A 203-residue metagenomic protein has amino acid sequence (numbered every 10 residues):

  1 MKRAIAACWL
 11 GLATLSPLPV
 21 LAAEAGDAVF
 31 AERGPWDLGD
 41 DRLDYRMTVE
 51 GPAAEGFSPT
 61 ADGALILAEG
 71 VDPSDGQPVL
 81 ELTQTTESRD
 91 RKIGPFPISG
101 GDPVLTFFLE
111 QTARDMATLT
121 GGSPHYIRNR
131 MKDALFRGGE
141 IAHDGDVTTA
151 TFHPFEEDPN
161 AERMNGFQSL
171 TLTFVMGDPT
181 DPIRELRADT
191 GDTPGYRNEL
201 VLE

Functional and structural regions predicted by a protein language model:
M1-A4: Positively charged n-region of N-terminal signal peptides that target proteins for export
A7-P17: Bacterial N-terminal signal peptides
L18-A22: Sec/Tat signal peptide C-region and signal peptidase I cleavage site
A23-F96, A117-E203: Acidic, serine/threonine-rich low-complexity disordered tracts
G94-A117: Acidic/charged, solvent-exposed loop-and-adjacent secondary-structure segments enriched in E/D, K/R, S/T, and G/P
